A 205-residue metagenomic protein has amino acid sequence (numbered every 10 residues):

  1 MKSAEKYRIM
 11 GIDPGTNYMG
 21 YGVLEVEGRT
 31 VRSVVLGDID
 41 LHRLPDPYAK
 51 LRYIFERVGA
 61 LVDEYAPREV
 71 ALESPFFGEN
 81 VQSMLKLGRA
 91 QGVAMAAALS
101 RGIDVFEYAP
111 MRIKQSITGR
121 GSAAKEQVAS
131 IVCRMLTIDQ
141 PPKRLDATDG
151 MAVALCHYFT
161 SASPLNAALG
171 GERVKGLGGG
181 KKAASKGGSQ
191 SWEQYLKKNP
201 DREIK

Functional and structural regions predicted by a protein language model:
M1-K205: Phosphate- and other anionic-substrate recognition elements at nucleic-acid/protein interfaces
